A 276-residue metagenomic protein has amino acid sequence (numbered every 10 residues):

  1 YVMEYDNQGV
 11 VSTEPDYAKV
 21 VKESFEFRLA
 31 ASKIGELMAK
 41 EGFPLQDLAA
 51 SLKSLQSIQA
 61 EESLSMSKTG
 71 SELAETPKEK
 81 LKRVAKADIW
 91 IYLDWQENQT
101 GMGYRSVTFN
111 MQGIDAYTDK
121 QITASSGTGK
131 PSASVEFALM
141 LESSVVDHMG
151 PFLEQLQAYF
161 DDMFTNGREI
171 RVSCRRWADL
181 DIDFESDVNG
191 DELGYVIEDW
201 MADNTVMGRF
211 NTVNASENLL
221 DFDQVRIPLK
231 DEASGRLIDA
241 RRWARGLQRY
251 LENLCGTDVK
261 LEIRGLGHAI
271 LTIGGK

Functional and structural regions predicted by a protein language model:
Y1, A50-S51, Q96-N98, Q112-T118 (+3 more regions): Solvent-exposed coil/turn segments that connect beta secondary-structure elements in extracytoplasmic/periplasmic
V2-A85, W90, E192-L254: N-terminal segment of the mature soluble domain
M38, Y104, M163-G167: Short, surface-exposed loop/turn motifs at beta-strand boundaries within globular domains
L55-E61, T100-Y104, D181-I182: Extracytoplasmic/secreted cell-surface and envelope-processing proteins
I89-V135, R264, H268-K276: Amphipathic beta-strand/beta-sheet edge segments enriched in Tyr/Trp
D94-Q99, R209-A215, K260: Short amphipathic beta-strand and strand-loop transition segments with alternating hydrophobic
K120-R209, W243, R249, C255 (+1 more regions): C-terminal/domain-edge helix-coil "capping" segments
A233, R245-K276: A broadly structural signal marking compact, well-ordered functional cores that mediate small-ligand/cofactor/substrate
